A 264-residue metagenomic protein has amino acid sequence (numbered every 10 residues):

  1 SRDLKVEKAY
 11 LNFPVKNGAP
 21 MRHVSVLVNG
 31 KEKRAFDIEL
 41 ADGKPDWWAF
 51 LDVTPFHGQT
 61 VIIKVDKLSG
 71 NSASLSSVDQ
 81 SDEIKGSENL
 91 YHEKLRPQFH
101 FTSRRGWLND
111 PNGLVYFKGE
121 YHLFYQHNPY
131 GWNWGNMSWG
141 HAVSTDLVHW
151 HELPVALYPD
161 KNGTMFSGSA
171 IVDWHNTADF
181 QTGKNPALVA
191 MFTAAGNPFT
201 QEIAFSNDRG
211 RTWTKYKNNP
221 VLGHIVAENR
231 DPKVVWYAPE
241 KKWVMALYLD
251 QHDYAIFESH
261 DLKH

Functional and structural regions predicted by a protein language model:
S1-P232, W236-H264: Beta-rich carbohydrate-recognition and catalytic domains
